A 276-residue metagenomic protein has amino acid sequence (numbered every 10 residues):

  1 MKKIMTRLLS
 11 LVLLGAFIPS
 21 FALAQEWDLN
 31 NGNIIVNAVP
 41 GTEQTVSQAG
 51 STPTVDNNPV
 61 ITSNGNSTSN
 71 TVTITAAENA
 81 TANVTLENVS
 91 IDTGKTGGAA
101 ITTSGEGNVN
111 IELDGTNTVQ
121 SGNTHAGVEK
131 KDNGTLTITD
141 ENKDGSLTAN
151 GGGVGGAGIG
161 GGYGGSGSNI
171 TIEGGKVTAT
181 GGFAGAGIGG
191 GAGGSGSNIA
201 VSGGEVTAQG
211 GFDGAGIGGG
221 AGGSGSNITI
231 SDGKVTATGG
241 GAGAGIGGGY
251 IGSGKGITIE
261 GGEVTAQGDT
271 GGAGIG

Functional and structural regions predicted by a protein language model:
M1-K3: N-terminal secretory signal peptides that target proteins for export/translocation
R7-G15, L23-G276: A composition-driven surface/loop motif
